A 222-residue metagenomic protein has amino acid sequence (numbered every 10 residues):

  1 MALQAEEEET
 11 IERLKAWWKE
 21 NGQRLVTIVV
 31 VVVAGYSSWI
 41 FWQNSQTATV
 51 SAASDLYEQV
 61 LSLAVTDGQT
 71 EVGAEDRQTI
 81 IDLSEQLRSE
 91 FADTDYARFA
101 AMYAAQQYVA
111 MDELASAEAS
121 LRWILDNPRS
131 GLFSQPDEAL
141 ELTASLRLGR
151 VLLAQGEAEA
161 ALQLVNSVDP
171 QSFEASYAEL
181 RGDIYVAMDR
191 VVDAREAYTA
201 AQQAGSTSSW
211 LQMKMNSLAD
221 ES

Functional and structural regions predicted by a protein language model:
M1-V31, F41: N-terminal positive-inside, membrane-proximal cytosolic segments immediately preceding the first
L87-A97, N127-E141, Q155, S167-S176 (+1 more regions): Short solvent-exposed coil/turn linkers within tandem alpha-helical repeat scaffolds
